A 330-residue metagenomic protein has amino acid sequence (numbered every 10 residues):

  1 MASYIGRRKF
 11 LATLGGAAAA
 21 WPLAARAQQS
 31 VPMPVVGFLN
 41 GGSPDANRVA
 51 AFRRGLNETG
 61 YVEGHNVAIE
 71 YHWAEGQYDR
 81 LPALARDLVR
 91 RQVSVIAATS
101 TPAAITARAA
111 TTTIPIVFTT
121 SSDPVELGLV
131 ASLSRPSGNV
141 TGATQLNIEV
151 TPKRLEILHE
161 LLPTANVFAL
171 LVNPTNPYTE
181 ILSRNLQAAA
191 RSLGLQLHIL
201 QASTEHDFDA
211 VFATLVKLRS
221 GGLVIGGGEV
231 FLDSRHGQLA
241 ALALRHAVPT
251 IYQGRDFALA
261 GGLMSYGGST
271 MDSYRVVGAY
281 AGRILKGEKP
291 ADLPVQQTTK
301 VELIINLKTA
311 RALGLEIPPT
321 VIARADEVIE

Functional and structural regions predicted by a protein language model:
M1-E330: Short hydrophobic alpha-helices and adjacent helix-cap/hinge residues
